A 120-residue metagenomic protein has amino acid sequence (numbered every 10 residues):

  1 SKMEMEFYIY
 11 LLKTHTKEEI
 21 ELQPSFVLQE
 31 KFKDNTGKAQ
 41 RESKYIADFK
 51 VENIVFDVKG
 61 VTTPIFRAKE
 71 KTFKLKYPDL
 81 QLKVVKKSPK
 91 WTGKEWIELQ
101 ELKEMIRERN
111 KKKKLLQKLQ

Functional and structural regions predicted by a protein language model:
S1-Q120: Electrostatic, structured charged patches in enzyme active sites and in nucleic-acid/phosphate-binding
